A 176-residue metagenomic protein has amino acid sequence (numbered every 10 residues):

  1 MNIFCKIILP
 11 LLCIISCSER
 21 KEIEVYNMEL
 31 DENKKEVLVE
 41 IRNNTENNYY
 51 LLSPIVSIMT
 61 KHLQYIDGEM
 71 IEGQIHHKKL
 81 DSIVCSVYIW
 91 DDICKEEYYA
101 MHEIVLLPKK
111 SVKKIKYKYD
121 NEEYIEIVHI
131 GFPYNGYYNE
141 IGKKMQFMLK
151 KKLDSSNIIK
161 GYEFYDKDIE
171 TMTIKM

Functional and structural regions predicted by a protein language model:
M1-Y26, V39: Bacterial Sec-dependent N-terminal signal peptides
E29-N33: Short, solvent-exposed loop/linker segments at the N-terminal edge of repeated beta-sheet extracellular domains
K35-V37: Structural beta-strand segments of beta-rich domains
V39-N48: Asparagine-centered strand-capping/turn motif at beta-strand->loop junctions
N48-L107: The feature marks short-to-medium sequence segments in extracytoplasmic or secretory-pathway proteins
V105-Y119: Short Pro-Gly-centered flexible turn/kink motifs
D120-M148: Short, surface-exposed ligand- or partner-binding patches at beta-edge/loop junctions that are enriched in aromatics
G142-M176: Short beta-strand elements
